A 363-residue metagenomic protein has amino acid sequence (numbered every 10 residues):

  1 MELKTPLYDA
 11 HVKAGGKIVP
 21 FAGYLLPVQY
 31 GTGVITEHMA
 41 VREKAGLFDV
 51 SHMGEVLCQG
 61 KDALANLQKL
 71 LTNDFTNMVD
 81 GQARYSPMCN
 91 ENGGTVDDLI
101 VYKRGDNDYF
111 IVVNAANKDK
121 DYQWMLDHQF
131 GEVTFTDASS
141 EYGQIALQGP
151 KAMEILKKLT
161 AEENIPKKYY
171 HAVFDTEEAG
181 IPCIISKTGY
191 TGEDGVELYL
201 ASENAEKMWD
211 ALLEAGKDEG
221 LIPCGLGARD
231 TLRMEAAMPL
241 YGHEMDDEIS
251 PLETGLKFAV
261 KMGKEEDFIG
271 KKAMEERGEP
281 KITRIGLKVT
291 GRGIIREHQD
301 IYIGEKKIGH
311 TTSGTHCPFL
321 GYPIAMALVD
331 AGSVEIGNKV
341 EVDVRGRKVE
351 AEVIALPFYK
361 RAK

Functional and structural regions predicted by a protein language model:
M1-G16, P20-A22, L26-Y30, R104-K363: Conserved, structured C-terminal
M1-S86, G94, G227: Acidic, proline/glycine-enriched N-terminal capping motif
E37-V41, N92-T95, L99, A179-S186: Membrane-targeting and insertion segments and their boundary/processing signals
D49, D98, E197: Acidic active-site catalytic centers that drive phospho-/nucleotidyl reactions and related ester hydrolyses
K61-T95, A152-I181: Internal amphipathic helical hairpin motif
D74-N107, V112-H128: Well-ordered mid-protein domain cores that form the structural environment of catalytic cofactors
